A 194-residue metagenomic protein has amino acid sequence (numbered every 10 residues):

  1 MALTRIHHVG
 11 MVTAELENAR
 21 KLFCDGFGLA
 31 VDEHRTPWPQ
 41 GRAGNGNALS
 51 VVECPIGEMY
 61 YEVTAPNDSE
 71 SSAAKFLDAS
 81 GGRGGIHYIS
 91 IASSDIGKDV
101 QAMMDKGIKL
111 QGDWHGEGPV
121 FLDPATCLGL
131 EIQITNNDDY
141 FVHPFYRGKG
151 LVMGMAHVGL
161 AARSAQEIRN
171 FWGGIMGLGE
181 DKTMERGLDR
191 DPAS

Functional and structural regions predicted by a protein language model:
M1-G10, E17-E70, D105: An N-terminus-focused feature that recognizes amino-terminal "leader" regions
M1-R20, G84-I91, N137-R169, I175 (+1 more regions): N-terminal beta-strand motif that seeds the catalytic metal site of vicinal oxygen chelate
V9, L22, E62-P66, S90-S94 (+5 more regions): A structural feature that tracks compact, well-ordered secondary-structure segments with a strong bias toward
G28-P37, D105-W114, G177-R186: Short secondary-structure junctions
R35, A73-S80: ER-lumen resident redox/N-glycosylation machinery signature
C54, E62, G97-L151: Vicinal oxygen chelate
D78-Y88, Q101: Short, solvent-exposed interaction modules
R186-S194: Short, intrinsically disordered, charge-balanced linker/junction segments flanking boundaries in proteins
